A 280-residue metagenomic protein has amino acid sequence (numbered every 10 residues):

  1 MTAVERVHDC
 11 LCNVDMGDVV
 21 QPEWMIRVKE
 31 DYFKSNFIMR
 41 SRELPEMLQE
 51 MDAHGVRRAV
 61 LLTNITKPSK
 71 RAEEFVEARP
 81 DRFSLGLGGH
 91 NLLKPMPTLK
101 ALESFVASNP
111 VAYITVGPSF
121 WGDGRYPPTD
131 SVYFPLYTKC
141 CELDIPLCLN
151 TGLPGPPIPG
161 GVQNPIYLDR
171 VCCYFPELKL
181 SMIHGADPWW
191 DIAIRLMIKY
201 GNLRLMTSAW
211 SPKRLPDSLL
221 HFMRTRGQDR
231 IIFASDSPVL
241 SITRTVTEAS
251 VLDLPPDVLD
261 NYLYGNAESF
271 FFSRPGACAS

Functional and structural regions predicted by a protein language model:
M1-H8, V19-R58, G227-R230, T243-S280: Mid-to-C-terminal alpha-helical segments outside catalytic/metal-binding sites
R6-V19, N150, H184: Histidine-centered divalent metal-coordination motifs
V7-C10, L61-L62, G86-L87, L180-H184 (+2 more regions): Active-site neighborhood of phospho(di)ester-bond hydrolases with catalytic His/Asp-centered motifs
L11, M51, C140, H184 (+4 more regions): Conserved, mostly hydrophobic/aromatic
D15-G17, T66-P68, L92-P95, W121-D123 (+4 more regions): Active-site environment of divalent metal-dependent phosphoester hydrolases
R40-E50, K94-V106, W190: Short, acidic/polar
R57-R58, T66-G155, V162: Active-site gating/metal-coordination segments in enzymes
A112-Y113, Y126-I232, A279: Catalytic pocket-lining loop regions of alpha/beta-barrel enzymes, especially the amidohydrolase/enolase/GH5 lineages
